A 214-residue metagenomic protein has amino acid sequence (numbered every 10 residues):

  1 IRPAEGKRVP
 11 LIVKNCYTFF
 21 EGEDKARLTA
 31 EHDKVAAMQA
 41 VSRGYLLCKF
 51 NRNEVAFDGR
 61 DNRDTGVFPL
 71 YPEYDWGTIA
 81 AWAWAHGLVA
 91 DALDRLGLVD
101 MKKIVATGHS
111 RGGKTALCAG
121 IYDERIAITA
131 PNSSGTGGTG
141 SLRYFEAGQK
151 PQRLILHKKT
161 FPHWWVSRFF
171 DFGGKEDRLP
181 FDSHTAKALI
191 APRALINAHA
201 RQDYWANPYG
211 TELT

Functional and structural regions predicted by a protein language model:
R2-T18: Proline/glycine-enriched tight loop/beta-turn segments at coil->beta junctions that connect or precede beta-strands
K14-R95, G138-Y144: Cap/lid segment of the alpha/beta-hydrolase catalytic domain
L98-S110: Alpha/beta-hydrolase fold nucleophile elbow
T107, N132-S133, A198: Alpha/beta-hydrolase-fold catalytic nucleophile elbow
G108-G120: Glycine-rich nucleophile elbow surrounding the catalytic serine of serine-hydrolase chemistry
I121-A127: Conserved hydrolase catalytic core segment
P131-A186, N207-T214: Mobile cap/lid helix-loop segments that gate and shape the active-site cleft of serine hydrolases
A191-Y209: Conserved strand-to-loop "acid loop" that flanks and positions the catalytic carboxylate
